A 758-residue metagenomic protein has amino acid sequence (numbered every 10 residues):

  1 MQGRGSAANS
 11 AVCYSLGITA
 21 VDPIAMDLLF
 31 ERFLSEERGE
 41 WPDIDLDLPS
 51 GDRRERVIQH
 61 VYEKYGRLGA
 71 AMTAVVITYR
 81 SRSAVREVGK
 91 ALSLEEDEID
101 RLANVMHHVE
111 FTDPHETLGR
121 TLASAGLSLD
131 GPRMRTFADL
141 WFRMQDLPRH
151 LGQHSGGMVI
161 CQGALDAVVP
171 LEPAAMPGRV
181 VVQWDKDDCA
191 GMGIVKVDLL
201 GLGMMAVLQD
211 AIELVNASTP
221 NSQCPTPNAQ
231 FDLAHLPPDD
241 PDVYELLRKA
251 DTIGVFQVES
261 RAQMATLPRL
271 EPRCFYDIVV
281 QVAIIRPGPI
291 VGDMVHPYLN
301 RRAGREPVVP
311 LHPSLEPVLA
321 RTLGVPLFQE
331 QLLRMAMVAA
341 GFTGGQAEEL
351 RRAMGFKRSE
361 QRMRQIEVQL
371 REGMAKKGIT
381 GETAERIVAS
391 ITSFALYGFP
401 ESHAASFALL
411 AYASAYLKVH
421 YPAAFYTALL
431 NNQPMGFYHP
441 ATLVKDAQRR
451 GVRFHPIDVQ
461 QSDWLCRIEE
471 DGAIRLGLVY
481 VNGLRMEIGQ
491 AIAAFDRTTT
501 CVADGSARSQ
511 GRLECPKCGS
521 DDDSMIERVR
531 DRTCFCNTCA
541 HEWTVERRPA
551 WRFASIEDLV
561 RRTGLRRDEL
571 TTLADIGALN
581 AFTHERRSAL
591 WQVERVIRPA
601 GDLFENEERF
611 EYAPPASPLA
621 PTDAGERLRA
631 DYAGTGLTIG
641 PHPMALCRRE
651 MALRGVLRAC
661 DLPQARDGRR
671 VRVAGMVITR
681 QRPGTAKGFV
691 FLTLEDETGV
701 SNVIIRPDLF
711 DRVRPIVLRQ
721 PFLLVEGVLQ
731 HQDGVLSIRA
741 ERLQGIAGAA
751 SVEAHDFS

Functional and structural regions predicted by a protein language model:
M1-N221, P227-A589, E594, Q681-T685: Alpha-helical scaffold/interaction cores of sigma-54-like transcription cofactors and many family A DNA polymerases
V182-D185, A441-K445, L573-D575, A581-S758: Prokaryote-biased recognition of long, low-complexity C-terminal linker/tail segments that are poorly structured
